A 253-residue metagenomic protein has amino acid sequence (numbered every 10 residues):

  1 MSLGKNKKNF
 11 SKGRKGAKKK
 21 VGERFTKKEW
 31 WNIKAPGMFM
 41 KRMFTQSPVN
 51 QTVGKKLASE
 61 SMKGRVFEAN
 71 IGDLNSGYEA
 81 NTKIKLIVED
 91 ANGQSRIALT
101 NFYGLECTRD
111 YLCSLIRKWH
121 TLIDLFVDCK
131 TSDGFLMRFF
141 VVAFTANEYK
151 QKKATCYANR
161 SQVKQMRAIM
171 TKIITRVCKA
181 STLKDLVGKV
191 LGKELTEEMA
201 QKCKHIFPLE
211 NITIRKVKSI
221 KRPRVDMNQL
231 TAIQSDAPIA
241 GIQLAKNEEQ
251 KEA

Functional and structural regions predicted by a protein language model:
S2: Structured, solvent-exposed acidic/aromatic patches
K5-A158: Hydrophobic-cavity lipid-handling domains and compact docking modules
F102-R109, A158-R160, T182, I220 (+1 more regions): General structural signal for secondary-structure boundaries
V142-A146, K152-I174, K218: Flexible glycine-rich active-site/ligand-binding loops centered on an Asp-His dyad
K164-A253: Positively charged, low-complexity, intrinsically disordered RNA-binding extensions
